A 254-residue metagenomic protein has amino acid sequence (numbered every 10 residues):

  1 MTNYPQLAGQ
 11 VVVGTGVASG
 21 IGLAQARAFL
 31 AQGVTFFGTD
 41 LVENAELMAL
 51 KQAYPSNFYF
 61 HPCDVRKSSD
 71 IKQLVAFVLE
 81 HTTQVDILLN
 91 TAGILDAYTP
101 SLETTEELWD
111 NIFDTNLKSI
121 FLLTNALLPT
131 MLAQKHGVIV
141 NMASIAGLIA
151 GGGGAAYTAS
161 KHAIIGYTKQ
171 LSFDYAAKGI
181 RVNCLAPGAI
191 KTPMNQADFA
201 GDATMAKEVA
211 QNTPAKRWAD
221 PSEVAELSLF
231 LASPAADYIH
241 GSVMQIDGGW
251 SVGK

Functional and structural regions predicted by a protein language model:
T2-N3, L95-Y98, I149, L229 (+1 more regions): Short C-terminal tail/terminal secondary-structure segment of NAD(P)H-dependent dehydrogenase/reductase domains
A18-S19: Conserved glycine-rich cofactor-binding loop
T99-S101, T105-F113, V209: Substrate-binding pocket helix/loop in short-chain dehydrogenase/reductase
T124, S160, T168: Active-site helix of classical SDR
S144: Residue(s) in the substrate-gating loop at a strand-loop-helix junction that position the organic substrate next
A176, R181, I239-G241: Short, small/polar-rich loop/turn modules that mediate ligand/substrate recognition or access, typified
C184-P187, T204-I239, I246-G248: C-terminal helical subdomain
